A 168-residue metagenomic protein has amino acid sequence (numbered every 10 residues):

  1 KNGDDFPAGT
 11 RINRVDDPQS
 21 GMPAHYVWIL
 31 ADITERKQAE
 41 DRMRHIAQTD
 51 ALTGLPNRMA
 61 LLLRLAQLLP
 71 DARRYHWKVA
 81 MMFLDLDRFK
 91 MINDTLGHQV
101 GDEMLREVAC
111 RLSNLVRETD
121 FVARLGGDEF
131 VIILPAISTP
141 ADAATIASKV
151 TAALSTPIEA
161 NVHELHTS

Functional and structural regions predicted by a protein language model:
K1-A8, M22-A24, L165: Per-ARNT-Sim (PAS) sensory domains and their PAS-associated C-terminal
T10-I12, L30: Sensory-domain boundary capping and coupling elements
N13-V15, T156: Output-coupling edge of small sensory domains
M22-D32: PAS-family sensory domains
A31-H45, N57: PAS-associated C-terminal cap
R44-Q48, G54-A80, D87-R117, A123-G127 (+2 more regions): Conserved long alpha-helical elements within nucleotide-processing catalytic cores of c-di-GMP signaling and class III
A123-L125, P140-A141, L154-S168: Catalytic core regions of nucleotide second-messenger enzymes
